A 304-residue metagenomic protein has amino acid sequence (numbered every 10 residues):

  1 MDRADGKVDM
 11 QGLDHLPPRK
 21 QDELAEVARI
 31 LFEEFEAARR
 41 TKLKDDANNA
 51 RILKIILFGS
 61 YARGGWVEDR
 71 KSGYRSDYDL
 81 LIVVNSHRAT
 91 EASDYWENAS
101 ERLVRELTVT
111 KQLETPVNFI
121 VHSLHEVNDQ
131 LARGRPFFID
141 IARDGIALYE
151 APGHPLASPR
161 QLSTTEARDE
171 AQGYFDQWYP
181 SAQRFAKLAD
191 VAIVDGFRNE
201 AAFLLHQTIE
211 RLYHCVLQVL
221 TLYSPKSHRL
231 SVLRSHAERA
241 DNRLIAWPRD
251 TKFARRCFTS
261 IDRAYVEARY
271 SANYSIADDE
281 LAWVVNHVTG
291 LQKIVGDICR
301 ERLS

Functional and structural regions predicted by a protein language model:
M1-G12: Charged, often low-complexity linker/regulatory segments
V8, H15, T90-E97, K111-S304: Terminal alpha-helical segments
M10-K42, D46-A47, E68-L131: Metal-dependent nucleotidyltransferase catalytic core
A50, S76, R263: Structured loop/turn residues at beta-strand edges in well-structured enzyme cores
I52-W66: Short gly/ser-rich loop at a beta-strand->alpha-helix junction or flexible surface loop bordering the NTP-binding
I56-L57, I82, R269: Residues embedded in well-ordered beta-strands within globular domains across many folds
Y61, H87, Y274: Flexible, active-site-proximal loop/turn residues at the rims of small-molecule/cofactor binding pockets and catalytic
